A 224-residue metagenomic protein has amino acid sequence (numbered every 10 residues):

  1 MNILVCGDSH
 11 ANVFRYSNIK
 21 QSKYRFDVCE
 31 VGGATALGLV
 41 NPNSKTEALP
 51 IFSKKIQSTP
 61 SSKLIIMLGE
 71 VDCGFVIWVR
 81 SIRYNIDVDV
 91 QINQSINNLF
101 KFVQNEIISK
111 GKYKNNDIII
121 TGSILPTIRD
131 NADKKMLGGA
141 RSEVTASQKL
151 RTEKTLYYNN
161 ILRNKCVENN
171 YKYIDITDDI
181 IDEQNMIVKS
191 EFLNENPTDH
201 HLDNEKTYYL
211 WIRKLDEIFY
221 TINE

Functional and structural regions predicted by a protein language model:
M1-L4, N18-K23, Y208, E217-E224: Non-catalytic N-terminal targeting/anchoring module and adjacent flexible stem/linker that precedes the structured
N2-Q94, N98: Conserved SGNH/GDSL esterase-like catalytic core that processes O-acyl groups on lipids and polysaccharides
N43-S53, N85-N105, Q148-I161, E205-I212: Well-ordered, non-membrane alpha-helical segments in soluble/globular domains
G69-C73, Q104-R151, I181-D182: Active-site segments of SGNH/GDSL-like serine hydrolases that catalyze O-acetyl group transfer/hydrolysis on lipids
G74-V88, N131-E143, E191-L193: Surface-exposed, active-site-proximal loop segments in enzymatic domains
I118-I124, E168-I187: Acidic carboxylate-rich catalytic motifs and surrounding loops in phosphoryl-/glycosyl-chemistry enzymes
D130-I176, H200: Substrate-gating cap/lid alpha-helix
E153-K154, K172, K189-E224: Histidine-centered active-site loop/cap adjacent to the catalytic His in serine esterases/O-acetyl transfer systems
